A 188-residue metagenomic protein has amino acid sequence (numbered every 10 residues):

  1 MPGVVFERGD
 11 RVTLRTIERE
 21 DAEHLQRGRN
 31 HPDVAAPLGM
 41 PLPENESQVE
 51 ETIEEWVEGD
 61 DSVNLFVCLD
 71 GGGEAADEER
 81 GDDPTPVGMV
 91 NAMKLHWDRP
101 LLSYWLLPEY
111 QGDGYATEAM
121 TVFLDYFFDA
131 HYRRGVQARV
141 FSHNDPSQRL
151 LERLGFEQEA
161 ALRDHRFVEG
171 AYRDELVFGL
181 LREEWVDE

Functional and structural regions predicted by a protein language model:
M1-G112, Y126, A130, Y172-E188: GNAT-family acyltransferases
G9, D61, G114, A119 (+1 more regions): Glycine-centered small-residue hotspots that permit tight backbone geometry or close packing
T13, G155-Q158: Short, 15-30-residue, compositionally biased linear elements with alpha-helical propensity or flexible coil
W105-L106, G112-D129, D145-R153: Conserved acetyl-CoA-binding loop-helix of GNAT-fold acetyltransferases
A130-R139: Conserved GNAT acetyl-CoA-binding A-motif
R139, E157-E175: Conserved catalytic-core motifs of GNAT/GCN5-like acyltransferases
S142: Catalytic-loop Lys-Pro-X-Asn motif of eukaryotic-like protein kinases
